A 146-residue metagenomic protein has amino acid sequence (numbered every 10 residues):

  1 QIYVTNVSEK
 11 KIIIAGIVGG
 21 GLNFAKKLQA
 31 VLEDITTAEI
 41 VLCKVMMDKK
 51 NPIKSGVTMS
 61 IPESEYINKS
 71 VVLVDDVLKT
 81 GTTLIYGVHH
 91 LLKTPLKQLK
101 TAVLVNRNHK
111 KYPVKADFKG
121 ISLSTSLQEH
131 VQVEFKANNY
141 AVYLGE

Functional and structural regions predicted by a protein language model:
Q1-E146: PRPP-associated nucleotide enzymes
